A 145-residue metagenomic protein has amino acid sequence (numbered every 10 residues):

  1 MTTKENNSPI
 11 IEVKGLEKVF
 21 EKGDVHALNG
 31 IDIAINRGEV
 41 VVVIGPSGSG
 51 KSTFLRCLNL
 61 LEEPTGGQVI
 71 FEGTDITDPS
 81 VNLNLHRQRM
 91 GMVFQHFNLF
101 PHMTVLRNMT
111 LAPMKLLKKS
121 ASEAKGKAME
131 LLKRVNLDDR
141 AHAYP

Functional and structural regions predicted by a protein language model:
M1-V19: ABC-family P-loop ATPase nucleotide-binding domain
I11, L28-G30, R87: Conserved structural motif at the start of ABC-family nucleotide-binding domains
E12, T74-D75, T110, A121-R140: Conserved ABC ATPase "signature" region
I44-P46: The feature captures the beta-strand-to-loop junction immediately N-terminal to the Walker
N59: Helix-to-loop junction immediately C-terminal to a conserved catalytic motif
Q68-I70, T74: ATP-binding/catalytic-site motifs of ATP-hydrolyzing domains
I76-G91, A121-S122: ABC ATPase NBD coupling module
H102-A112, Y144: Short coil-to-helix segment of the ABC ATPase nucleotide-binding domain corresponding to the Q-loop/switch region
